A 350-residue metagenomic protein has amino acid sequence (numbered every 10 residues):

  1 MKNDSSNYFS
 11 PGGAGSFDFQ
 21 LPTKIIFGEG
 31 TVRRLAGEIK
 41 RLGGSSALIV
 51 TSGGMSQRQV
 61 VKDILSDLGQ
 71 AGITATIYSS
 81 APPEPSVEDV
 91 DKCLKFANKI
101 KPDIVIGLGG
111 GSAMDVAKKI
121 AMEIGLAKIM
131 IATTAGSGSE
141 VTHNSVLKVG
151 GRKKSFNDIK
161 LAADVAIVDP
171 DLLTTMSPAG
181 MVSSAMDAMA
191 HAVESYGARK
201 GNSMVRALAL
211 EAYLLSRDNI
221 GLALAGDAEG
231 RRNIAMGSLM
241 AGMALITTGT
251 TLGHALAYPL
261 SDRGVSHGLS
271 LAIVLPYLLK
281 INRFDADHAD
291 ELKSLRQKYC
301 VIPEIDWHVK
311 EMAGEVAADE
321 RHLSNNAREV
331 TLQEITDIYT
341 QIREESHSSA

Functional and structural regions predicted by a protein language model:
M1-I104: ATP/NTP phosphate-donor binding region
V32-L35, Q57-V60, V87-E88, S112-K119 (+2 more regions): Short glycine/serine/threonine-rich phosphate/pyrophosphate-binding segments that cradle anionic phosphate groups
R33, M122-M204: A glycine/threonine-rich phosphate-anchoring loop and its flanking beta-alpha core in nucleotide/phosphate-binding
P82-E84, S112, T133-S137, L172 (+2 more regions): Acidic, glycine-rich active-site loops and adjacent beta-strand->loop/helix elements that engage anionic groups
A97-T133: A short, small-residue-rich loop immediately preceding and capping a beta-strand
S195-S294: Active-site segments that bind and position negatively charged phosphate/pyrophosphate groups
D262-E315, D319-N326, E344-S348: Gly/Pro-rich interdomain helix-loop hinge
